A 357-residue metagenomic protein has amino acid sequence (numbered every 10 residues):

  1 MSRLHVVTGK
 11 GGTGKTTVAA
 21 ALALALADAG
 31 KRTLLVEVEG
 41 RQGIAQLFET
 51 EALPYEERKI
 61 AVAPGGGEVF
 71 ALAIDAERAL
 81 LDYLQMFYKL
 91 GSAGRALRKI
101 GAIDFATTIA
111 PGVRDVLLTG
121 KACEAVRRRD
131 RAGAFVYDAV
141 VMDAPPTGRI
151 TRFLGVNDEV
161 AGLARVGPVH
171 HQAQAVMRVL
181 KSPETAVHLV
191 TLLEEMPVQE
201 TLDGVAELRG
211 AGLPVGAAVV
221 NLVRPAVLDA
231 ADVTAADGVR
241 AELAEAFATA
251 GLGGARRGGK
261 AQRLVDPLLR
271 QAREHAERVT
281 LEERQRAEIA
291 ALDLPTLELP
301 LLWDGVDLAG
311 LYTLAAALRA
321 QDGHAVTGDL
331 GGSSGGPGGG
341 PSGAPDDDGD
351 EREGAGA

Functional and structural regions predicted by a protein language model:
M1-S2: Phosphate-binding P-loop
K10: P-loop (Walker A) phosphate-binding loop of NTP-binding proteins
T13, T17-A21, D28-A29, L34 (+3 more regions): Conserved catalytic-core segment of NTP-binding enzymes
A25-K99: N-terminal phosphate/diphosphate-binding loop that engages ATP/GTP or pyrophosphate donors across diverse enzyme folds
D82-V126: ATP-hydrolysis module of ASCE/P-loop NTPase motor domains, specifically the Walker B Asp-Glu catalytic pair
T296-E298, L302-V326: C-terminal/domain-terminus segments
H324-A355: Intrinsically disordered, low-complexity terminal tails and inter-domain linkers enriched for S/T/G/P/D/E
